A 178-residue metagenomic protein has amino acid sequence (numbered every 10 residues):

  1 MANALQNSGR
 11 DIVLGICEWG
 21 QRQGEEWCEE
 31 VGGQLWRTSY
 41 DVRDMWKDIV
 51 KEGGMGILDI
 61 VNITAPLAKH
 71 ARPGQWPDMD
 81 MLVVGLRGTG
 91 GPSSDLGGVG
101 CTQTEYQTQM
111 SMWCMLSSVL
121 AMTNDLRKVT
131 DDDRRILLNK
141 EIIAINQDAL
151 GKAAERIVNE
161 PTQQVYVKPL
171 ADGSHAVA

Functional and structural regions predicted by a protein language model:
M1-M81, G85: Active-site neighborhood of glycoside hydrolase catalytic domains
N3-N7, E26-C28, P73, T102-Y106 (+3 more regions): A general structural signal for short secondary-structure junctions and capping/turn motifs
E29-V31, G53, R127, D132 (+3 more regions): General N-terminal targeting signals
W76, D80-L150: Hydrophobic, mid-to-C-terminal alpha-helical segments
Q107, W113-L116, A121-T123, N159-A178: Carbohydrate-binding surface patches
D133, N139-H175: Membrane-interfacial catalytic/cofactor-binding modules of polytopic membrane enzymes
